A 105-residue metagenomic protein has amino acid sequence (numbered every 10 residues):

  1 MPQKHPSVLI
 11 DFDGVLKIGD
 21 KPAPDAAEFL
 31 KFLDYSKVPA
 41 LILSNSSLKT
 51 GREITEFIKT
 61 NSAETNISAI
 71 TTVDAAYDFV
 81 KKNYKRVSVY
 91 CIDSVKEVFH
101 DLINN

Functional and structural regions predicted by a protein language model:
M1-N105: HAD-like aspartate-dependent phosphatase fold
